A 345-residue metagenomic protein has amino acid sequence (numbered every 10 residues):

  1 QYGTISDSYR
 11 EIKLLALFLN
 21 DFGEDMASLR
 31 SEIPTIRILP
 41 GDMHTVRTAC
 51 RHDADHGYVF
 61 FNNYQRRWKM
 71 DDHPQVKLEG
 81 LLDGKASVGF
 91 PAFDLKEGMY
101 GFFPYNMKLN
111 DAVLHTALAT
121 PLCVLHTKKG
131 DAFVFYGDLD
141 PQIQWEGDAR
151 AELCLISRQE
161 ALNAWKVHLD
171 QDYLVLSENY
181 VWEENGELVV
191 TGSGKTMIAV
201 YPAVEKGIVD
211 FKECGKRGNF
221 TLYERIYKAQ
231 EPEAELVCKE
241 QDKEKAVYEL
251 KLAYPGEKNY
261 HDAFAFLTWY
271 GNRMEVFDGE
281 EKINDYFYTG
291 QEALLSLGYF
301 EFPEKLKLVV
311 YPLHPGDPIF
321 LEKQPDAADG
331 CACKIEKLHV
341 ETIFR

Functional and structural regions predicted by a protein language model:
Q1-G207, I343: Carbohydrate-binding surfaces of carbohydrate-active enzymes
D83, E146, F277-I283: Short strand-turn-strand beta-turns centered on an Asx-Gly dipeptide
F103, L250-L252, E292-F300: Exposed aromatic-hydrophobic patches
L114, L222-L250: Edge strands and adjacent loops of beta-rich recognition modules
G256-G279, Y286: Aromatic-lined ligand-binding clefts that engage carbohydrates, nucleic acids, or primary amines
N284-E292: A short acidic/small-residue loop/turn micro-motif
L308-G316: Short beta-strand-plus-loop segments that form exposed binding edges in beta-rich domains
D317-R345: Exposed low-complexity, polar/acidic, P/S/T/G-rich flexible segments that act as propeptides, protease-susceptible
